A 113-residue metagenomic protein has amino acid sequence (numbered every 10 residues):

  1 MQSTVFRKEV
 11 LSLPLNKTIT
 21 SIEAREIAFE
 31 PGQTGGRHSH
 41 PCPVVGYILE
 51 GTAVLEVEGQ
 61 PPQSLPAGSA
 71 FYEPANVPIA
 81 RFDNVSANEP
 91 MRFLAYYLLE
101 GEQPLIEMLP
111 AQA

Functional and structural regions predicted by a protein language model:
M1-E23, E56, I106-A113: A short, N-terminal "cap"/entry segment at the start of jelly-roll beta-barrel domains of the cupin/DSBH fold
L11-L13, A70, F93-Y97, E107-M108: Extracytoplasmic low-complexity repetitive segments enriched in small/polar residues
T20, G32-Y47: A short beta-loop-beta micro-motif enriched in histidine and acidic residues
E23-P31: Mature N-terminal segment immediately following signal peptide/propeptide cleavage in secreted/periplasmic
F29, E58-V77: Short acidic-glycine-tyrosine-enriched beta hairpin
G35-H40, V57, S64, F82-V85: Short histidine-centered beta-strand/loop micro-motifs that create catalytic or ligand/metal-coordination sites
C42-G59, S69: Glycine- and acidic-residue-biased ligand/ion/polar-headgroup-sensing regions
P61-P62, A75-P104: Ligand-binding loop in jelly-roll beta-barrel domains
